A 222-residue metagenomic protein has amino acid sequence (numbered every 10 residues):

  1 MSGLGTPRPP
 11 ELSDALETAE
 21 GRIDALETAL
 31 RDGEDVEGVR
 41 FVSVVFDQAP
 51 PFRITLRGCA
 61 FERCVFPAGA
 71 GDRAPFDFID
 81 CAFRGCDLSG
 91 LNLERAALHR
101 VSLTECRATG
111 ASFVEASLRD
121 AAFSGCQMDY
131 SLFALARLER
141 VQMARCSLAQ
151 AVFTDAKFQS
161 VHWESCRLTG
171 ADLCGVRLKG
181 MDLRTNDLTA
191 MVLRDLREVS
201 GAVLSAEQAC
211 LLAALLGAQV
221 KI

Functional and structural regions predicted by a protein language model:
G3-I222: Tandem repeat scaffolds
